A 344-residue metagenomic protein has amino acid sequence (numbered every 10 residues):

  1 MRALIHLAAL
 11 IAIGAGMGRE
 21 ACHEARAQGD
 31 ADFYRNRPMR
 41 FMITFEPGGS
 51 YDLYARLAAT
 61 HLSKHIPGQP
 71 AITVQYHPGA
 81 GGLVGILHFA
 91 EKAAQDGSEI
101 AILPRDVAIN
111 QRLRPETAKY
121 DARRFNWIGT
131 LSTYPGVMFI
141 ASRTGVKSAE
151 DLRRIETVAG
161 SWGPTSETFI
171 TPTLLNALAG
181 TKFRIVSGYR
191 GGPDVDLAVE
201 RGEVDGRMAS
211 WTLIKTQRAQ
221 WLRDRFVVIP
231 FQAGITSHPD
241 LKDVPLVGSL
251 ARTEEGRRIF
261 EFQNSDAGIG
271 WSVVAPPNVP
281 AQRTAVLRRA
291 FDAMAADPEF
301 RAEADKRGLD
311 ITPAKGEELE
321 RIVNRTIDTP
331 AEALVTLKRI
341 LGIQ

Functional and structural regions predicted by a protein language model:
R2-L10: Sec-dependent signal peptide recognition, specifically the positively charged N-region followed immediately by
I13-E24: C-terminal segment of classical bacterial N-terminal signal peptides
A25-G129, E156, T168, A177-W221 (+4 more regions): N-terminal (or domain-start) structured segment
S98-A101, A118-V137, V158-G160, V228-I229 (+1 more regions): A structural signal for short loop-to-beta-strand junctions that line the ligand-binding cleft of periplasmic/secreted
A108-P115, T130-T144, T173-L178, G268-V274: Periplasmic solute-binding protein
T133, Q217-A295, I343-Q344: C-terminal lobe and pocket-closing loops of periplasmic/extracytoplasmic Venus-flytrap solute-binding proteins
I140-T157: Flexible hinge/capping segments at coil-to-helix
W162-T171: Secondary-structure junction motif
